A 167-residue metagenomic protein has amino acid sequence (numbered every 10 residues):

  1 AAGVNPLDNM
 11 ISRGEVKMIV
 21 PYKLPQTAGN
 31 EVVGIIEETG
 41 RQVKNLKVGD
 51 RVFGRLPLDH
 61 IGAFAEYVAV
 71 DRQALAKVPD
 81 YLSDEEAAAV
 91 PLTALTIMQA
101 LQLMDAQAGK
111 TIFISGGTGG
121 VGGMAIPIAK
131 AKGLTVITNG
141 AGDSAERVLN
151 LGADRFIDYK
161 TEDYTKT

Functional and structural regions predicted by a protein language model:
A1-G3, E15-D59: Glycine-rich beta-strand-centered segment in the early N-terminal region that forms part of a ligand/cofactor-binding
L7-R13: Cytochrome P450 core scaffold surrounding the K-helix E-X-X-R motif and the conserved "meander" helix-loop region
P21-K23, N30, E38, G54-G116: NAD(P)H dinucleotide-binding glycine-rich loop of Rossmann-like/cofactor-binding domains, especially the beta1-alpha1
G34-I36, L46-V52, V78, I112 (+2 more regions): Hydrophobic packing within well-folded, soluble alpha/beta domains
L46-K47, V68, E146-L151: Short loop/helix-cap segments at secondary-structure boundaries that form the rim of catalytic
V90-T161: Mid-domain Rossmann-like dinucleotide-binding core that forms the NAD(H)/NADP(H) cofactor-binding site
E162-T167: Short amphipathic alpha-helix with an adjacent loop that forms part of the alpha/beta core around
